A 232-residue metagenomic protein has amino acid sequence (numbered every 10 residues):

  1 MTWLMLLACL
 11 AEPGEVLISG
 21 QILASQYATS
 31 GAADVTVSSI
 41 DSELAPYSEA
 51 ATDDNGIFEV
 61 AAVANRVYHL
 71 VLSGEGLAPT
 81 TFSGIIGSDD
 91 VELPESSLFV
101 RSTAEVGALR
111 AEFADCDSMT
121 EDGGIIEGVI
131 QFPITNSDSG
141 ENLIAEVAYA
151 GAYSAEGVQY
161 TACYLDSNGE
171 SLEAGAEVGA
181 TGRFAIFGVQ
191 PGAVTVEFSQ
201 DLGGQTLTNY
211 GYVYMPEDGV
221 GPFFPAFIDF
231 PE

Functional and structural regions predicted by a protein language model:
M1, L7-P13: Ser/Thr-rich, Pro/Gly/Ala-heavy low-complexity intrinsically disordered linkers and tails of secreted extracellular
L10-E12, I85-E121, Y210-E232: Extracellular beta-sheet/turn segments enriched in Thr/Pro/Gly and aliphatic residues
P13-T36, E127-I144: Structural motif
A33-S42, L70, L143-Y153: Hydrophobic beta-strand segments
I40-E59, Y153-R183: Short, acidic Ser/Thr/Gly-rich low-complexity loop/linker segments typical of extracellular and cell-surface proteins
E59-H69, G175-T195, D201: Short Pro-Gly-centered beta-turn/loop motif in secreted/extracellular proteins
V67-L98, F198-Y214: A short, solvent-exposed loop/turn motif at the edges and junctions of modular extracellular/periplasmic domains
T120-N168: Conserved, compact domain cores that house catalytic/ligand-binding motifs in diverse enzymes and effector modules
